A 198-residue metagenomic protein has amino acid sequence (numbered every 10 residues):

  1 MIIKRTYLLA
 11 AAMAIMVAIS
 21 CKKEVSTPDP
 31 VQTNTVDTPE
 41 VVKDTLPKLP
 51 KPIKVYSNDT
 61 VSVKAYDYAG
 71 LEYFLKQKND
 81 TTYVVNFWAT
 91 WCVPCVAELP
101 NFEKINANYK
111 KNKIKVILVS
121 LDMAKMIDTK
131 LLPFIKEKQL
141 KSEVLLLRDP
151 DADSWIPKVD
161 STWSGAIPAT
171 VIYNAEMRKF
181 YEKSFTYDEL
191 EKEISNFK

Functional and structural regions predicted by a protein language model:
M1-A65: N-terminal targeting signals for export/organelle localization
D59-T82, N108: A short beta-strand-turn-helix
K78-Y83, N112-K115, L140-E143, A175: Loop/turn elements at helix/coil->beta-strand transitions in domains of secreted/extracellular proteins
T81-Y83, W88-W91, M123: Short pre-active-site segment immediately N-terminal to redox-active cysteine/selenocysteine motifs in thiol-based
F87-K104: Conserved redox-active cysteine motifs that mediate thiol-disulfide chemistry, especially di-cysteine Cys-X(1-2)-Cys
L99-K138, D151-P157: Structural microenvironment flanking redox-active thiols in thiol-disulfide oxidoreductases
L132-I167, A175: Short, internal strand/loop/helix patches that form the active-site neighborhood or redox-interaction surface
A166-K198: Thiol-/selenol-based redox modules, centered on thioredoxin-like and closely related oxidoreductase domains
